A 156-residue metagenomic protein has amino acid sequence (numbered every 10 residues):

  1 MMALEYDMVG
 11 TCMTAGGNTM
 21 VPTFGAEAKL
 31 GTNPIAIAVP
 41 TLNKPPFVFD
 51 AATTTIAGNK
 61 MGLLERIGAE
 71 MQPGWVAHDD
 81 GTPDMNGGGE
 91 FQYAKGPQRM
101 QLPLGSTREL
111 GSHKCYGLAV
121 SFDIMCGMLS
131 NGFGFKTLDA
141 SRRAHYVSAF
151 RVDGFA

Functional and structural regions predicted by a protein language model:
M1-G10, A26-N33: A glycine- and small-aliphatic-rich helix-loop capping segment at beta-alpha/alpha-beta transitions that lines
D7-T19, F122-A140: Glycine-rich phosphate/pyrophosphate-binding loops and their adjacent beta-strand/loop elements at enzyme active sites
M8, N33-I35, P45-F47, Q72-P73 (+3 more regions): Structural beta-strand/beta-sheet cores of well-ordered domains, especially the beta-sheet scaffolds that support
M20-A94: Phosphate/diphosphate-binding glycine-rich loops and adjacent basic-rich segments that engage nucleotide
L30, K114-L118, A156: Generic structural signal for well-ordered, non-membrane alpha-helical segments in soluble metabolic enzymes
A69-G134: Secondary-shell segments that build the walls of catalytic and ion/ligand-binding clefts
I124, F135-A156: Catalytic-core signal marking the mid-to-C-terminal active-site face
